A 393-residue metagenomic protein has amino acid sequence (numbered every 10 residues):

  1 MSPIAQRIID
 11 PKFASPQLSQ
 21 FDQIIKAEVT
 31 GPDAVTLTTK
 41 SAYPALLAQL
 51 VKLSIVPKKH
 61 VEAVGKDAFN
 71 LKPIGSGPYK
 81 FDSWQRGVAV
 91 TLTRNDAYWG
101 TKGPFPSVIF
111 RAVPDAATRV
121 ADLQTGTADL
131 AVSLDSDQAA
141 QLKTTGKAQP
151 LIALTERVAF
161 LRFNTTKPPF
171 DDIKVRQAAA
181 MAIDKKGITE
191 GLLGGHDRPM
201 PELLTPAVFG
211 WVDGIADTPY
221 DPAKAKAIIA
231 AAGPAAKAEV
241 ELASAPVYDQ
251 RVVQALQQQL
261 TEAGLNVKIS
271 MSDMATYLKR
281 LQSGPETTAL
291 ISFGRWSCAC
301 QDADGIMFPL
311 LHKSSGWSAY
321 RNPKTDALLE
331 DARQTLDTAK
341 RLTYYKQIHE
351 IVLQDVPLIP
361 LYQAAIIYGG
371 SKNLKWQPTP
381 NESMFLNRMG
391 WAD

Functional and structural regions predicted by a protein language model:
M1-F13, T36, D122, P169: Aromatic- and charge-enriched surface segment that lines or borders ligand/interaction sites
M1-I4, A34-L37, G77-K80, V90-T91 (+5 more regions): Short, well-ordered beta-strand elements
D10-A14, V51-S76, F81-S83, Y98-P104 (+7 more regions): Short, solvent-exposed loop/beta-turn-alpha elements that line the ligand-binding surface or hinge of extracytoplasmic
P16-H60: Surface-exposed binding/hinge segments that line and control ligand-binding clefts or catalytic entry sites
D22, P32, I74, I109-A121 (+3 more regions): Short helix-initiation/N-cap motifs at beta->coil->alpha
D67, N95-Q141, N266: Ligand-site clamp/hinge motif
R86, F209, A230-S297, T338 (+1 more regions): Ligand/substrate-recognition segments at binding pockets and active sites
T93-R94, T144, D171-Q258, E262-A263 (+2 more regions): Append "and occasionally in soluble cytosolic enzymes with long acidic Gly/Pro-rich linkers
